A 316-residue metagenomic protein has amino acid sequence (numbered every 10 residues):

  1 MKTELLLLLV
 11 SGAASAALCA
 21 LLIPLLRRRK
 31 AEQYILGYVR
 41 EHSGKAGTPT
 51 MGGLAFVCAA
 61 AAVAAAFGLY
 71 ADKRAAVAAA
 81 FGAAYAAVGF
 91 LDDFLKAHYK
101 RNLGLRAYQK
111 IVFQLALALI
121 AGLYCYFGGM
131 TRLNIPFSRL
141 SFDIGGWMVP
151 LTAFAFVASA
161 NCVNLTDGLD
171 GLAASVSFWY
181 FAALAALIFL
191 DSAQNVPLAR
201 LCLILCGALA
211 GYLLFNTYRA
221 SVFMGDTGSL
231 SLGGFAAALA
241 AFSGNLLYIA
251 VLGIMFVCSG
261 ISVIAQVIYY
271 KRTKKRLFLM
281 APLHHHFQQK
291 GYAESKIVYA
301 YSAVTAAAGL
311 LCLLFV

Functional and structural regions predicted by a protein language model:
M1-K30, F56-A87, A121-Y126, S138 (+1 more regions): Alpha-helical transmembrane segments
L22-G44: Juxtamembrane linker/hinge segments adjacent to transmembrane helices in membrane proteins
L36-P49, K100-F113, H284, Q289: Juxtamembrane helix-capping/reentrant segments at transmembrane boundaries
A76-R106, K110-V112: Hydrophobic alpha-helical hairpins/lids featuring a short glycine-rich hinge
A86-K96, G128-N134, C162: Juxtamembrane interface elements at the cytosolic ends of transmembrane helices in multi-pass membrane proteins
H98-R106, I135-F142, A293: Membrane interface segments of multi-pass transport proteins and intramembrane proteases
L105, A118-M130: Internal, non-catalytic "lid/hinge" segments that mediate substrate recognition, gating, inter-domain movement
